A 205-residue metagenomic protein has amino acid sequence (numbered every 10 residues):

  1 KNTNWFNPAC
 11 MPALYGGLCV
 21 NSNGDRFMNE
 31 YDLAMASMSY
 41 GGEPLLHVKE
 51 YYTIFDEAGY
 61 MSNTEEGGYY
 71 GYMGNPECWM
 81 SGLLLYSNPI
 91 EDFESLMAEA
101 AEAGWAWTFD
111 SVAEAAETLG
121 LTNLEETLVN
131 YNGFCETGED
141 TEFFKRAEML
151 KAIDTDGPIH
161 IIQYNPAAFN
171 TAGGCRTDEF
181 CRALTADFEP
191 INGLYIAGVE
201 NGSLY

Functional and structural regions predicted by a protein language model:
K1-N2, Y205: Proteins with a high burden of low-complexity, intrinsically disordered sequence enriched in S/T/G/P/A and R, requiring
N2-T118: An anion/pyrophosphate-binding glycine-rich loop and adjacent beta-alpha core in soluble alpha-beta enzymes
T122-L204: A glycine-rich dinucleotide-binding beta-alpha-beta segment and adjacent secondary-structure elements that constitute
